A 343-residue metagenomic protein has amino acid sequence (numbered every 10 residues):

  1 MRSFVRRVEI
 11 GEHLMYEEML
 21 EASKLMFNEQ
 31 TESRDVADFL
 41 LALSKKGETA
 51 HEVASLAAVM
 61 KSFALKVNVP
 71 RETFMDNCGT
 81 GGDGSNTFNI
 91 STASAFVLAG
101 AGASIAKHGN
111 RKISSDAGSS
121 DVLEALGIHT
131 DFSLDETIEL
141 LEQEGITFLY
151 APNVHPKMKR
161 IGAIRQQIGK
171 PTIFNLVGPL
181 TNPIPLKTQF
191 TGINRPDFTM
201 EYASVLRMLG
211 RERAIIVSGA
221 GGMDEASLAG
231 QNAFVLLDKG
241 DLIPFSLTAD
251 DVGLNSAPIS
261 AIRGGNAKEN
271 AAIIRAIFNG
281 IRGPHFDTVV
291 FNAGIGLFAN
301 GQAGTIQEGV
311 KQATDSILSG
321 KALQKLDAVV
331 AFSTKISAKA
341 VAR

Functional and structural regions predicted by a protein language model:
M1-H13, N77-D83: N-terminal basic/disordered segments at the start of proteins
M1-R2, M19, V36, V53 (+5 more regions): A general structural signal for well-ordered alpha-helical segments in protein cores
R7, S62-L65, T87, G102 (+2 more regions): Glycine-rich anion-binding loops and their surrounding alpha/beta cores
V8-A54, S62-P70, T288-V289: N-terminal glycine-rich anion-binding loops that anchor highly charged ligand groups
M15, E32-S33, T49, S104 (+3 more regions): Helix N-cap / loop-to-helix initiation motif
L40, F88-E144: A glycine-rich phosphate/pyrophosphate-binding beta-strand-loop-alpha-helix module
G47-I113: Active-site cofactor/substrate anionic-group-binding motifs, chiefly glycine- and Lys/Arg-rich phosphate-binding loops
A54-A57, E72, E136-L140, V217 (+1 more regions): Beta-strand segments within the central parallel beta-sheet cores of soluble alpha/beta enzyme folds
